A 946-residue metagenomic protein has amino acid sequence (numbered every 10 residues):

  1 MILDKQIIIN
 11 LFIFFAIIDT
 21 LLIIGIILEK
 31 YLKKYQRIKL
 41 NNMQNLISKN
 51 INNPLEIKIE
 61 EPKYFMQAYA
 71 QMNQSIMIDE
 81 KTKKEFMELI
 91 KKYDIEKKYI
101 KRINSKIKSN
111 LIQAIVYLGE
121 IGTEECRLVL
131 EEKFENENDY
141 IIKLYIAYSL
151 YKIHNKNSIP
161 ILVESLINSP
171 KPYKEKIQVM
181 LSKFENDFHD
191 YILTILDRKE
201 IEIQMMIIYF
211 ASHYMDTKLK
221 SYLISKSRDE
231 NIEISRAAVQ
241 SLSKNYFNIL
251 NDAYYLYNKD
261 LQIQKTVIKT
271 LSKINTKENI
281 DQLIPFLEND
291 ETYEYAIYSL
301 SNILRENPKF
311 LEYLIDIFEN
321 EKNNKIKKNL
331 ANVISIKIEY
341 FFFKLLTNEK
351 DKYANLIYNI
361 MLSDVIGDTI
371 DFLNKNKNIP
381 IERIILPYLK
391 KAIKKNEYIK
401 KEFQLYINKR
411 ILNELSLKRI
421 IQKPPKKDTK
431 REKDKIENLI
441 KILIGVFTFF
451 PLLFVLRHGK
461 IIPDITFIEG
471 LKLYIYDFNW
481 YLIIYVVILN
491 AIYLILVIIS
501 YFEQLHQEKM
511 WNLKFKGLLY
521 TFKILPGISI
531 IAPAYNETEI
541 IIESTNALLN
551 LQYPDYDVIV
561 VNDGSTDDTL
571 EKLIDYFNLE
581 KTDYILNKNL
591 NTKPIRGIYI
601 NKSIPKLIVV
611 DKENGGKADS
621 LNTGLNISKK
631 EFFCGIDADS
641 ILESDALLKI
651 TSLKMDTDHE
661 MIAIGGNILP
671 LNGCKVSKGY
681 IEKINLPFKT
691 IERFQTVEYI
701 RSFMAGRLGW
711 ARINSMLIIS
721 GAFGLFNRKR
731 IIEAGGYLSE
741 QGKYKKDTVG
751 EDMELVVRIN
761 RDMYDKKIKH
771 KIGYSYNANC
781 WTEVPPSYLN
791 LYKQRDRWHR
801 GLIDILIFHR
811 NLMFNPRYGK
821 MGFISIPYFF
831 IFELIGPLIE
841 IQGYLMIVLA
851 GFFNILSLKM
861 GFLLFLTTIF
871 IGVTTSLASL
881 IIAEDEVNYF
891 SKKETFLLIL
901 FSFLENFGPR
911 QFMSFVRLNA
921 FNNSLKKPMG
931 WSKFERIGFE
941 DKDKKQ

Functional and structural regions predicted by a protein language model:
L3-Q36, I411-F522, I881, M913 (+2 more regions): N-terminal membrane-anchoring/stem segments of glycan-assembly enzymes
I38-Q67, L494-D555: N-terminal signal-anchor transmembrane helix
K83, I90-I103, T123-E135, N155-L166 (+8 more regions): Amphipathic alpha-helical scaffolding segments comprising HEAT/armadillo-like alpha-solenoid repeats
E85-F86, A114, I146, K176-I177 (+9 more regions): Conserved hydrophobic register position within alpha-solenoid helical repeats
K106-K108, E137-D139, S169-Y173, K199-E200 (+6 more regions): Short inter-helical turns and helix N-cap capping residues of alpha-solenoid HEAT/ARM repeat scaffolds
L150, N512-I772: Internal catalytic domains of large membrane-associated glycosyltransferases
F454-A491, S500, Y520, S825-L925: Membrane-embedded multi-pass helical conduit in multi-pass membrane proteins, especially envelope-biosynthetic
